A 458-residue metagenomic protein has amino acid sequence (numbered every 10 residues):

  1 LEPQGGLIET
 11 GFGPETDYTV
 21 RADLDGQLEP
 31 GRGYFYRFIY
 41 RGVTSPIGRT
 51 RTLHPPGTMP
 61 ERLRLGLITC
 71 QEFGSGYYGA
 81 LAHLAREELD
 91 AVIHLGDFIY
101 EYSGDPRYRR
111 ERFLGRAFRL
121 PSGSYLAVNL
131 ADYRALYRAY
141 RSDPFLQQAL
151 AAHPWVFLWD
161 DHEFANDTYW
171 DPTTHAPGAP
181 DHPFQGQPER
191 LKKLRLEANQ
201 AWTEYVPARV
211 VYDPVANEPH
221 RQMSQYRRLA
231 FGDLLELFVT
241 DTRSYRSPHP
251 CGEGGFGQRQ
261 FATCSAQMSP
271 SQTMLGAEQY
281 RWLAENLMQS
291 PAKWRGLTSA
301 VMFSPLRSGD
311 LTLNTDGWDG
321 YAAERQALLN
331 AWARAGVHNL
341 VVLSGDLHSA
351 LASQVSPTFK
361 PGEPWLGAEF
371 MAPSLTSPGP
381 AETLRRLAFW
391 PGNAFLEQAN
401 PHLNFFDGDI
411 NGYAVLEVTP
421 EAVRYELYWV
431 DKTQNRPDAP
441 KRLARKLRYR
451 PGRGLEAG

Functional and structural regions predicted by a protein language model:
L1-G458: Metal-dependent phosphoester/phosphodiester hydrolase catalytic core
